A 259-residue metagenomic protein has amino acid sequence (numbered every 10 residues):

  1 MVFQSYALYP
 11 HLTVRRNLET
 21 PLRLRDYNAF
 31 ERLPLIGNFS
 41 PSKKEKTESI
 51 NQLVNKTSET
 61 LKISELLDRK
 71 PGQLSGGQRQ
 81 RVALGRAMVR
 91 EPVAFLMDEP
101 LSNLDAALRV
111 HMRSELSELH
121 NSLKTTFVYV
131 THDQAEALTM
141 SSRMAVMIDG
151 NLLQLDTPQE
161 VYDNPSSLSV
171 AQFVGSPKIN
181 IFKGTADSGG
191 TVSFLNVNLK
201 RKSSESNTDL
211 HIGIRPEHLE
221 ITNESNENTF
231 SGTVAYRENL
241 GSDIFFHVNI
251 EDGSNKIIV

Functional and structural regions predicted by a protein language model:
S5: Serine-hydrolase catalytic-loop signature spanning alpha/beta hydrolases and amidase-signature enzymes
L8, T13-S169: ABC ATPase nucleotide-binding domains
N164-A186, G213: C-terminal boundary and immediately downstream tail of ABC-type ATPase nucleotide-binding domains
G189-V259: Non-catalytic connector elements of ABC transporters
